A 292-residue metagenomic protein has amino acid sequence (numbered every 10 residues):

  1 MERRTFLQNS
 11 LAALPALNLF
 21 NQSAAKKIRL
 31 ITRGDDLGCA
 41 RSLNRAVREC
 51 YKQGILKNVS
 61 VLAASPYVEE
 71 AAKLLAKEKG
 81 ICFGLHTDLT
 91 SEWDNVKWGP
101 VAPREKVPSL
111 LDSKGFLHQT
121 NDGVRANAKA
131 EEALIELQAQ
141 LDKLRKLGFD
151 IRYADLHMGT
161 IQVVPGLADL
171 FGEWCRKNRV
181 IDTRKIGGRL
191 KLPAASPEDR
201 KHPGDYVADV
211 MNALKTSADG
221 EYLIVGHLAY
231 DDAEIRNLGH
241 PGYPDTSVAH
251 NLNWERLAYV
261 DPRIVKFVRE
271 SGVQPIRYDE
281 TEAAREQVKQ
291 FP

Functional and structural regions predicted by a protein language model:
M1, N18-R33, G38: C-terminal segment of N-terminal export signals and the immediately downstream linker at the start of the mature
T5-Q22: N-terminal export signals
R29-I31, L56-N58, G80-G84, I151-D155 (+2 more regions): Structural preference for beta-strand elements that scaffold enzyme active sites
R41-S65: A short alpha/beta connector and helix-capping loop motif
V47-K52, E70-I81, P100-E105, S109-L111: Acidic (Asp/Glu)-rich catalytic clusters
V96-V124, H240-V248: Active-site gating loops and adjacent loop-to-helix segments of metal-dependent hydrolytic enzymes
A130-A208, K215: Catalytic domains of cell-wall/extracellular-matrix polysaccharide-remodeling enzymes, centered on de-N-acetylation
T183-K185, G242-P292: C-terminal domain-boundary segment and adjacent tail
